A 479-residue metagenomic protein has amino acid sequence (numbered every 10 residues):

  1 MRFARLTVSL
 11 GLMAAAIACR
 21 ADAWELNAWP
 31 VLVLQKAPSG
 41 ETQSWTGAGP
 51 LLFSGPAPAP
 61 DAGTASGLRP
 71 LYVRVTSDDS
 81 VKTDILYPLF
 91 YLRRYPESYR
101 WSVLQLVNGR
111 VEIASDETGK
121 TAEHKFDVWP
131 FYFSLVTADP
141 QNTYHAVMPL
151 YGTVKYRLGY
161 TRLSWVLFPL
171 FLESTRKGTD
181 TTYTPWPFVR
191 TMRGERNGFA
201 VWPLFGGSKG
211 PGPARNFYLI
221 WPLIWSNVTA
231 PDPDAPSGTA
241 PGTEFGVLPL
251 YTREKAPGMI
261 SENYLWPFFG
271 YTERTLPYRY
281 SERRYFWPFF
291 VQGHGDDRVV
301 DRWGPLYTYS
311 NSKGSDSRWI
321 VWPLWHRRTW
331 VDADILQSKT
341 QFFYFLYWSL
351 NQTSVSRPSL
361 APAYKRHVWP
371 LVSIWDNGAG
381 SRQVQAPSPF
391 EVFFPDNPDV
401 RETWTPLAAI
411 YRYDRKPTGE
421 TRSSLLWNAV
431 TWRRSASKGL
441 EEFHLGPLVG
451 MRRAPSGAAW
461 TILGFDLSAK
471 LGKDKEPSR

Functional and structural regions predicted by a protein language model:
M1-V8: Bacterial N-terminal signal peptides that target proteins for export
S9-L12, N197: Enrichment for repetitive, rod-forming helical segments
G11-R20: Hydrophobic h-region of N-terminal signal peptides that target proteins for export in Gram-negative bacteria
A21-R479: Outer-membrane beta-barrel proteins and related beta-barrel translocases across Gram-negative bacteria
